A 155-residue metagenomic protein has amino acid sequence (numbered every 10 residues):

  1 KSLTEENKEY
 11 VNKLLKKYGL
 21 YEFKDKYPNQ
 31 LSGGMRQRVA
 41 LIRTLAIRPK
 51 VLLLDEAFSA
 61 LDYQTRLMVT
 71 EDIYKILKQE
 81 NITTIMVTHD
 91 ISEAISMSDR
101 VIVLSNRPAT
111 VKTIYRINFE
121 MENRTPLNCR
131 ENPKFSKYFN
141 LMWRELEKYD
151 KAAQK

Functional and structural regions predicted by a protein language model:
T4-F23, K75: Conserved ABC ATPase "signature" region
Y27-L31, M35: Conserved ABC ATPase signature
L41: Hydrophobic anchor residue at the start of the ABC signature
A46-K50: A short, proline-enriched helix->beta-strand linker immediately N-terminal to the Walker B motif in ABC-type P-loop
L52-D55: Catalytic Walker B motif of ABC-type/P-loop ATPase nucleotide-binding domains
R66-E80: Helical segment within the ABC ATPase nucleotide-binding domain
N81-V87: Conserved H-loop
